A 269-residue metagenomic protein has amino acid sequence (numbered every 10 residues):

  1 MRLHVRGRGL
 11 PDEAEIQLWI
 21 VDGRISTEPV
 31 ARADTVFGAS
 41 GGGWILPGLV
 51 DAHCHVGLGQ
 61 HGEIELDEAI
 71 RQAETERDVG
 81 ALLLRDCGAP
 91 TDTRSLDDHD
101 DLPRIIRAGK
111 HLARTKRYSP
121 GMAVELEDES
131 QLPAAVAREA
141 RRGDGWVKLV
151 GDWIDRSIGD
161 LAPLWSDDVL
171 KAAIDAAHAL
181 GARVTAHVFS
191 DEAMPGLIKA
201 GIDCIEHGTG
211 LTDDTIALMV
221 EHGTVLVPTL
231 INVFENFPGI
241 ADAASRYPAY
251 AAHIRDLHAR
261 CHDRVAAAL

Functional and structural regions predicted by a protein language model:
M1-R32, W44-L46: N-terminal metal-binding scaffold of metallo-dependent hydrolase/deaminase domains
L3, A31-I70, E74, L82: Replace "His-x-His-based motif
P47-L58, A177, R183-F189, I205: Histidine-centered catalytic micro-motifs
Q60-I64, M194-A200, N232-S245: Histidine/acidic-residue-rich catalytic or RNA/ligand-binding cores of hydrolases and nuclease-related proteins
L66-A182, T215, G223-E235, G239-A241: Divalent-metal coordination cores built from histidine and acidic residues
R141-G143, G196-T215: Structural recognition of alpha->loop->beta junctions
G210-L269: Active-site-adjacent C-terminal substructures of enzyme catalytic domains
